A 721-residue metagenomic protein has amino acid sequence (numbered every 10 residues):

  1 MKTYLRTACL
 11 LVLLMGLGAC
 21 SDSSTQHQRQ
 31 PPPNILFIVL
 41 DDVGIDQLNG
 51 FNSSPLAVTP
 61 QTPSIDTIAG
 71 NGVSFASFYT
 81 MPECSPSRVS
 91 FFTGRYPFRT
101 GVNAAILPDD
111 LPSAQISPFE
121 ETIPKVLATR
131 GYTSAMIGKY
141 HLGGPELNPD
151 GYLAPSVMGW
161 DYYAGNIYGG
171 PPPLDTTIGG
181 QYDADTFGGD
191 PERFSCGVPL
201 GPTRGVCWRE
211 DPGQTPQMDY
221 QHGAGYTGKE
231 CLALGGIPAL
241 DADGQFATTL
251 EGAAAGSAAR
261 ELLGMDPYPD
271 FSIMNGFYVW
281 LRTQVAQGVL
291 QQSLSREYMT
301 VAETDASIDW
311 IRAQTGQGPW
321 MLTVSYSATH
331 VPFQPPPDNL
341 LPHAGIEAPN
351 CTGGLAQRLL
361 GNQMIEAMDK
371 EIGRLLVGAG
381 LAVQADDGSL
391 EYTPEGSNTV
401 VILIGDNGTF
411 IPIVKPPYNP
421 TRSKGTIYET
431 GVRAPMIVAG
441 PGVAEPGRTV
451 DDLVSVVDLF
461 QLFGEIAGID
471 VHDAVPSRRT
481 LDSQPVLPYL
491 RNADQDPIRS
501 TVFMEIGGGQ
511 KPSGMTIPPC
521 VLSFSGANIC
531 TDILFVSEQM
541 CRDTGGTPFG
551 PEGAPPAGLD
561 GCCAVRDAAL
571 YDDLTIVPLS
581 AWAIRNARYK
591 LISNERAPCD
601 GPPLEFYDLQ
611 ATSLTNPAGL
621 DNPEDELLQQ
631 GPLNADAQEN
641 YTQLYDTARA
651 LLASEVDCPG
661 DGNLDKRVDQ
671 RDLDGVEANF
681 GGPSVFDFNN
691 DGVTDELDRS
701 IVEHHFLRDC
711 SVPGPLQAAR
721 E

Functional and structural regions predicted by a protein language model:
H27-V73, Y140: Active-site-proximal N-terminal segment of extracellular/periplasmic enzymes that hydrolyze or transfer
I45, S307-L360, F410-N419, L609-T612 (+2 more regions): Active-site His/acidic residue clusters
S53-R88, T133-A135, M158-I167: Short, structured active-site-proximal loop/turn typified by the sulfatase FGly-forming signature C/S-X-P-X-R
N103-A104, D110-E121, T129, H141-Q317 (+8 more regions): Formylglycine-dependent
L147-G159, P332-P335, V377-P446, V454-S455: Histidine-centered active-site microenvironments of extracellular/periplasmic hydrolases and transferases
G159-Y162, N166-L174, A184-G189, T409-K415 (+4 more regions): C-terminal cap/loop subdomain of S1 sulfatases and analogous C-terminal strand-loop tails that border
V301-R312, A344-T399, G660: A long, amphipathic alpha-helix that forms part of the scaffold/cap immediately adjacent to metal-dependent active
G662-P683, D691-A719: Alpha-helical segments with a strong preference for the paired helices of cellulosomal dockerin domains
